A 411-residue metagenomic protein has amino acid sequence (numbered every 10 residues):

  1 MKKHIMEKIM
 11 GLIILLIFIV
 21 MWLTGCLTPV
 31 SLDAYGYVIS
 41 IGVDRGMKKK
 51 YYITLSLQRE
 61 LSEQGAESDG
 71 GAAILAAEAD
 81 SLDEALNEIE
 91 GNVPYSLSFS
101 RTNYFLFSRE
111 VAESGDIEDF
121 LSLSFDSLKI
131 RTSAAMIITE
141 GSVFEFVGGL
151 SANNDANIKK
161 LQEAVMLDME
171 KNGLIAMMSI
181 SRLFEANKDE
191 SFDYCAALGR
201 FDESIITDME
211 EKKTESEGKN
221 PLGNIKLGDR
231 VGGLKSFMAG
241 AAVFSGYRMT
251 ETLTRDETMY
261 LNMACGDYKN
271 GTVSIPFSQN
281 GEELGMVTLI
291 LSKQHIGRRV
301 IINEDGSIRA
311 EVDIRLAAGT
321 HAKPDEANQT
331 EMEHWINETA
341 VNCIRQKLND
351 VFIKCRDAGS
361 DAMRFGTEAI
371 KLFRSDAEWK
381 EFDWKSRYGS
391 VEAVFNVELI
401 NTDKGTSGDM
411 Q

Functional and structural regions predicted by a protein language model:
K2-Q411: Membrane-proximal alpha-helical signals and transmembrane carboxylates
